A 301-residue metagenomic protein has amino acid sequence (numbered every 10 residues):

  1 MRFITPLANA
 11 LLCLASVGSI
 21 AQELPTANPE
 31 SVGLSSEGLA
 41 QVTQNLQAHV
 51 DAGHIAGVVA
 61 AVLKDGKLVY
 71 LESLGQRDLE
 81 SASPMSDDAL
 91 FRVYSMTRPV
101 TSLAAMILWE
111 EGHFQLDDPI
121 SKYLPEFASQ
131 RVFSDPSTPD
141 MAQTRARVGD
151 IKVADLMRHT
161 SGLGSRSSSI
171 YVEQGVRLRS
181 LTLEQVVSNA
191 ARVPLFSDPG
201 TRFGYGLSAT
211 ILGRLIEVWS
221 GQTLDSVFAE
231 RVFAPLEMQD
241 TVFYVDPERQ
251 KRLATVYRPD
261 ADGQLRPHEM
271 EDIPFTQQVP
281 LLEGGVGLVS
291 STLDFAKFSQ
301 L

Functional and structural regions predicted by a protein language model:
M1-A10: Bacterial N-terminal signal peptides that target proteins for export
S16-V17: N-terminal signal peptide c-region/cleavage motif recognized by signal peptidases
A27-F91, H113-Q115, V132-P136, I273: Short, conserved catalytic-motif segment at the N-terminal edge
S35, R98, S291: Short, conserved phosphate/pyrophosphate- and ester-handling motifs at nucleotide-, phospho-/glycolipid
A40-Q47, A60, G66, F91-I120 (+2 more regions): Active-site SXXK
V50, W109-E110, A191, F228: Alpha-helix C-terminal capping/helix-coil junction sites
K122-L301: Short, surface-exposed loop or secondary-structure junction motifs that flank catalytic or metal-binding residues
